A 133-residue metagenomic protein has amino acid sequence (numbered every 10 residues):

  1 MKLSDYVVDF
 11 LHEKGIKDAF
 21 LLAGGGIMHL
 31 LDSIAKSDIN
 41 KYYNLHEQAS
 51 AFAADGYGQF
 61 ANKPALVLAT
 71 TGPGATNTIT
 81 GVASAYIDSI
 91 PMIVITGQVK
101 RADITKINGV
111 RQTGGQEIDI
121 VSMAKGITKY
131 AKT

Functional and structural regions predicted by a protein language model:
M1-T133: N-terminal alpha/beta PP-like core and its mobile active-site loop of ThDP/TPP-dependent enzymes
